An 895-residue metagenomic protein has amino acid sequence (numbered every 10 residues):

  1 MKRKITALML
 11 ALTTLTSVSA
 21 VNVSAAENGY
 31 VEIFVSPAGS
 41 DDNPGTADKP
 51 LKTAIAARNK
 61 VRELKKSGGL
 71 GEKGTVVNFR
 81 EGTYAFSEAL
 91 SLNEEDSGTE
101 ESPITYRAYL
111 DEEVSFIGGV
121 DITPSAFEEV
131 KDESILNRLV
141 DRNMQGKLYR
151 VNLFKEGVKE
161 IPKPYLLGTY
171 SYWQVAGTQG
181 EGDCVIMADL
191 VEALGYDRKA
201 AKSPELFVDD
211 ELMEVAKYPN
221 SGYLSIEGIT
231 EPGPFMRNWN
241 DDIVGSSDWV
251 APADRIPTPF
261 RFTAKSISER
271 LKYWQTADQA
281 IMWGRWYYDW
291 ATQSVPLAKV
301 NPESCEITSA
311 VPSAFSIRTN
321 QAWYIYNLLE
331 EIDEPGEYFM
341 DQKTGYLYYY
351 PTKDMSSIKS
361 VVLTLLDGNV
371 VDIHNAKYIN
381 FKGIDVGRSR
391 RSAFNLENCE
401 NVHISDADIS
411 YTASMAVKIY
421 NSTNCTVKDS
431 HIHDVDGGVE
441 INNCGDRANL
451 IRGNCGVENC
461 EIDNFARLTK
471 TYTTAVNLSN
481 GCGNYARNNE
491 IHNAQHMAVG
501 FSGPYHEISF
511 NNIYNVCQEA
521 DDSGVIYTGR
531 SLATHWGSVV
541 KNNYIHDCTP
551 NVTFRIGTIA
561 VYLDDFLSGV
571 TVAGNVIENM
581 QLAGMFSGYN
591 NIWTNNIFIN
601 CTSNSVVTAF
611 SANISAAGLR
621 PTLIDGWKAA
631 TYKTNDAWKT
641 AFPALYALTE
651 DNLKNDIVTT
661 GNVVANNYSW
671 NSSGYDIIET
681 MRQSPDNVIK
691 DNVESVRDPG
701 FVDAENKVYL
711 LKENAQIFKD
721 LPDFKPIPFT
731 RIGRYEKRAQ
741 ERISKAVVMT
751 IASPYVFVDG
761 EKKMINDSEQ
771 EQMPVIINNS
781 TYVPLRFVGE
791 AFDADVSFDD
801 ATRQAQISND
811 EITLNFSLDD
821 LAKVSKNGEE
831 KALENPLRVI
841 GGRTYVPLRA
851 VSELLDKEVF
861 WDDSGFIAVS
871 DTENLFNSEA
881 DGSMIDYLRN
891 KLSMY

Functional and structural regions predicted by a protein language model:
L10-V18: Hydrophobic core
S17-E27: Sec-dependent signal peptide cleavage junction
Y30, F34-N398, R620-N635, D651 (+2 more regions): Extracellular polysaccharide-degrading/modifying enzymes targeting complex plant/algal/animal polysaccharides
N78, A85, S91, T105-R107 (+19 more regions): Extracellular beta-strand solenoid repeats
S87-E95, T99-T105, G569-N706: Predominantly extracellular beta-rich ligand-binding scaffolds that present long acidic/polar faces for carbohydrate
E88-A89, R390-N395, A413-Y420, D436-N442 (+9 more regions): Short glycine/acidic-rich loop motifs that flank beta-strands on beta-rich extracellular proteins
K377-G387, E400-A413, T423-D436, N449-A466 (+9 more regions): Right-handed parallel beta-helix
R742-Y895: Primary recognition of N-terminal secretory signal peptides and signal-anchoring hydrophobic helices
